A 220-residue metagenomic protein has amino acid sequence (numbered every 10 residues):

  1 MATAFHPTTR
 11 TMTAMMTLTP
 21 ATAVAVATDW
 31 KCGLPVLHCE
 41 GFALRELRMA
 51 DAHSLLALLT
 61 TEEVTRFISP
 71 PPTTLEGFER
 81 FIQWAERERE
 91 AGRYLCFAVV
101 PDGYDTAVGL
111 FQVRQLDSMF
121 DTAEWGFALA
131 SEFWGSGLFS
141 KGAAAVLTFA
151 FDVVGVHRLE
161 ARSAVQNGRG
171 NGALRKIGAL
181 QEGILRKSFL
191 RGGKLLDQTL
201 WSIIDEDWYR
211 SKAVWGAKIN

Functional and structural regions predicted by a protein language model:
A2-R66, C96, V100-N220: Acyl-donor (CoA/ACP) binding surface of acyl/acetyltransferases
E63-W84, L95-F97: Conserved GNAT-fold acetyl-CoA-binding loop/helix
W84-A85, F149: A generic secondary-structure signal
R87-R93, A179: Short loop/turn motifs at secondary-structure junctions and domain boundaries
